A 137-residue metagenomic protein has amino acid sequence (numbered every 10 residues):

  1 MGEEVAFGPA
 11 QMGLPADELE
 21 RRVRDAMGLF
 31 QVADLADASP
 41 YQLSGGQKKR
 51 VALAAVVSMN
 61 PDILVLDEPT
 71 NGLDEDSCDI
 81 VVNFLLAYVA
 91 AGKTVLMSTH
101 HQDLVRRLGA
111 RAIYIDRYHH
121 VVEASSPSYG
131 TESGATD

Functional and structural regions predicted by a protein language model:
G2-A10, E20, R24: Short helical segment in ABC ATPase nucleotide-binding domains corresponding to the A-loop/adjacent helical element
D17-D34: Conserved ABC ATPase "signature" region
S39-L43, Q47: Conserved ABC ATPase signature
L53: Hydrophobic anchor residue at the start of the ABC signature
L64-D67: Catalytic Walker B motif of ABC-type/P-loop ATPase nucleotide-binding domains
E75-D76: Helix N-cap at the start of a conserved alpha-helix in ABC-type nucleotide-binding domains
T99-H100: H-loop/switch region of ABC-family ATPase nucleotide-binding domains
